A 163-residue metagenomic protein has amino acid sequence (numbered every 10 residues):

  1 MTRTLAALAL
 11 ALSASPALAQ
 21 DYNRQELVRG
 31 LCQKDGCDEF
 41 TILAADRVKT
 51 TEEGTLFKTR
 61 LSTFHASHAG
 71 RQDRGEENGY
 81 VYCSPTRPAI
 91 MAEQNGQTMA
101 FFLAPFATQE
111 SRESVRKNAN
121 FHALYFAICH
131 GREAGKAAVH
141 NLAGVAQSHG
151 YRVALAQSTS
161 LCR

Functional and structural regions predicted by a protein language model:
M1-L5: Bacterial N-terminal signal peptides that target proteins for export
A14-P16: N-terminal signal peptide c-region/cleavage motif recognized by signal peptidases
Q20-R163: N-terminal secretory-pathway/extracellular module detecting exported/lumenal segments and adjacent signal-anchor/first
